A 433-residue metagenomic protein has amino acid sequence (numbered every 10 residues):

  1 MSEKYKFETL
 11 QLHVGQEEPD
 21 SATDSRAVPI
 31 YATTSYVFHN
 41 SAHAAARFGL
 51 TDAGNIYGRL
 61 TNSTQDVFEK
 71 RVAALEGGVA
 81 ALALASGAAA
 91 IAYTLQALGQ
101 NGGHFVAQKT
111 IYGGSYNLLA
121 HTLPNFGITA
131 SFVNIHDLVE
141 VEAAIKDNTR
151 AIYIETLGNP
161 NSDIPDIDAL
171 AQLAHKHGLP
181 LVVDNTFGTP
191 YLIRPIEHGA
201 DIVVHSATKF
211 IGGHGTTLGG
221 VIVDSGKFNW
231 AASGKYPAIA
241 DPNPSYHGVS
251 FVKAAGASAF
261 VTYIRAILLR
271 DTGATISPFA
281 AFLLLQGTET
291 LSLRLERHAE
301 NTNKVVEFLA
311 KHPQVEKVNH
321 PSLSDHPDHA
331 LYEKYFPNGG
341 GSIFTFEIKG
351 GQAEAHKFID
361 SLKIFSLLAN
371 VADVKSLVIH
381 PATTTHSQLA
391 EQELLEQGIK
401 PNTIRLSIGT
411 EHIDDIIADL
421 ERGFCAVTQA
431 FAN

Functional and structural regions predicted by a protein language model:
S2, P19, A81-K311: Conserved PLP-enzyme active-site core in the AAT-like
S2-N62, K70-R71, I404: N-terminal "arm"/small-domain region of PLP-dependent enzymes with the aminotransferase-like
N40-A92, G114-H121: Conserved N-terminal alpha-helix of the aminotransferase class I/II PLP-enzyme fold
V79, A120, D147, R294 (+2 more regions): PLP-dependent enzyme catalytic core of the Aspartate aminotransferase-like
I152, G220-I222, V318, F344 (+1 more regions): Well-ordered beta-strand positions enriched in small/hydrophobic/aromatic, beta-favoring residues
L157, T186-G188, L323, K349 (+1 more regions): Active-site beta-loop-alpha junctions enriched in small/polar residues
V223, T345-E347, S407-G409: Short hydrophobic/aromatic beta-strand micro-patches that form the beta-sheet surface supporting nucleotide- or nucleic
T272-T275, F279-A281, Q286, T290 (+4 more regions): Conserved small-domain helix->loop->beta segment predominantly found in fold-type I
